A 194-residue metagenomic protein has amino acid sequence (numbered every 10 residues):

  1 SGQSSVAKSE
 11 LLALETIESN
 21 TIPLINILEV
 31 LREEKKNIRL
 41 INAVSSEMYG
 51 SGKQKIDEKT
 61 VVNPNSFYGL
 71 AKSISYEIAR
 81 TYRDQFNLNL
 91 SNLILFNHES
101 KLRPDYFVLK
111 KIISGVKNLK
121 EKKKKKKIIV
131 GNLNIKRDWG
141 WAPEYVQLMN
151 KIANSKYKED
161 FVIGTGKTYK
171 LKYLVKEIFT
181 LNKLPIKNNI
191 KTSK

Functional and structural regions predicted by a protein language model:
S1-H98: N-terminal Rossmann-like NAD(P)+-binding domain of SDR-like oxidoreductases, especially those catalyzing
L11-E15, Q54-K59, D105-K110, P143-V146 (+1 more regions): Short, glycine/charged-enriched secondary-structure capping and boundary segments
T21-E29, Y106, P143-V146, N150: Conserved active-site region of classical short-chain dehydrogenase/reductase
N26-E29, S73, E77, S114 (+2 more regions): Generic recognition of well-ordered alpha-helical segments within structured catalytic/regulatory domains
Y49-G52, K101-R103, K170-K172: A short beta-to-alpha transition loop/helix N-cap that caps and shapes the active-site region
T60, P64-A71, K101, D105-L109 (+1 more regions): The catalytic Tyr-centered alpha-helix of NAD(P)H-dependent dehydrogenases
K110, V116-K194: C-terminal substrate-binding subdomain of Rossmann-fold SDR/epimerase-dehydratase oxidoreductases
